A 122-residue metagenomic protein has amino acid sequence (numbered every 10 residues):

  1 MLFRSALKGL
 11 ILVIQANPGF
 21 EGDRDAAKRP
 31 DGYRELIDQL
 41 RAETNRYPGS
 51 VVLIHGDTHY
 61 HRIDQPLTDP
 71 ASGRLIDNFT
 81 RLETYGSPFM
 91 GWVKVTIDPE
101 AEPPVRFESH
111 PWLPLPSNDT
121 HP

Functional and structural regions predicted by a protein language model:
M1-L67: His/acidic metal-ligating clusters that form di-metal
Y60-P122: Binuclear metal-dependent phosphoesterase catalytic core
